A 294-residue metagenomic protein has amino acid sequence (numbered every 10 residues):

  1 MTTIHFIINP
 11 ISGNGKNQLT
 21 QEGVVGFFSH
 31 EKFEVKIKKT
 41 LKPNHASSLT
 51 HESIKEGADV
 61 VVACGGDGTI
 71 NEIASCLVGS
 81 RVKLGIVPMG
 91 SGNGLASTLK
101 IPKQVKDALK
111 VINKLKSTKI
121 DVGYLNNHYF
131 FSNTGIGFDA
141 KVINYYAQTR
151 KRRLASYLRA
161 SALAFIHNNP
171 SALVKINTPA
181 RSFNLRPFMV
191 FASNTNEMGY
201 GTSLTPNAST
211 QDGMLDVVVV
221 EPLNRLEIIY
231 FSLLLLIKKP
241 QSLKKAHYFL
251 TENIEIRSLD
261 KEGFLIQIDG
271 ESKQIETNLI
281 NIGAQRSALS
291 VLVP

Functional and structural regions predicted by a protein language model:
M1-V61: ATP/NTP phosphate-donor binding region
N17, T178, N184, S209 (+1 more regions): ATP/nucleoside-binding phosphotransfer catalytic cores, i.e., glycine-rich phosphate-binding loops
E31, G79-K83, V87-A192: Catalytic core of DAGKc-family lipid kinases
A46, G68-I73: Short glycine/serine/threonine-rich phosphate/pyrophosphate-binding segments that cradle anionic phosphate groups
A63-D67: N-terminal glycine-rich "phosphate-gripper" loop used for MgATP/nucleotide binding and carboxylate activation
G135, F191-T205, S272: Glycine-rich phosphate/pyrophosphate-binding beta-alpha loops
R150-S156, P206-E227: Gly/Ser/Thr-rich active-site loops/lids in small-molecule metabolic enzymes that frequently grip phosphoryl groups
P170-A172, R186-F188, Q211-D216, L250-E252: A generic structural signal for short beta-strands and their flanking turns/coil linkers
